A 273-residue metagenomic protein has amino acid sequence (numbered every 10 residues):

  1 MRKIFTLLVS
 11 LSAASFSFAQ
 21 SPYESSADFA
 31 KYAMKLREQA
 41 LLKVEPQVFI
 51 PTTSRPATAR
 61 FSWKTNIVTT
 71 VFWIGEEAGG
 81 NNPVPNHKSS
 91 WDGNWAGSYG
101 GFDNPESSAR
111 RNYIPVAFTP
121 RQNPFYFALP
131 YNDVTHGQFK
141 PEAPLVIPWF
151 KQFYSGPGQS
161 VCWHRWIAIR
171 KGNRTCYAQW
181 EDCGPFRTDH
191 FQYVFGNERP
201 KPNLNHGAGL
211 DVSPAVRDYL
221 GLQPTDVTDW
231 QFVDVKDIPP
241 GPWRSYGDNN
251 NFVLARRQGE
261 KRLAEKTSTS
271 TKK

Functional and structural regions predicted by a protein language model:
M1-I4: Positively charged n-region of N-terminal signal peptides that target proteins for export
V9-F18: Hydrophobic h-region of N-terminal signal peptides that target proteins for export in Gram-negative bacteria
Q20-K273: Secreted/periplasmic proteins
